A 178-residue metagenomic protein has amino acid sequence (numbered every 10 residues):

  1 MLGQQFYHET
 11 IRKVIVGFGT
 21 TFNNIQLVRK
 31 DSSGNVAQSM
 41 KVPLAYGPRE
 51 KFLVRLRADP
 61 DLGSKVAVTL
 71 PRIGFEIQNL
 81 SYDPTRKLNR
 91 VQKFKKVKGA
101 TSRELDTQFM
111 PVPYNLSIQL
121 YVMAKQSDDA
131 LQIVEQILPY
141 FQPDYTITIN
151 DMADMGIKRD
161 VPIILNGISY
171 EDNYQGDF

Functional and structural regions predicted by a protein language model:
M1-H8, Q119-D128: Short, charged/polar micro-motifs that form catalytic or ligand-binding hotspots
M1-Q92: Small/polar-rich, solvent-exposed N-terminal microdomains that initiate assembly or binding
K30-D31, D83-R86, S127-V134, T146-N150: Short, solvent-exposed secondary-structure capping/transition elements
P60-K65, S102-M110, D172-D177: Catalytic micro-motifs at enzyme active sites that drive phosphoryl/nucleotidyl and oxygen chemistry
P71-N79, M110-Q126, E135-I137, F178: Oligomerization/assembly interface segments of phage tail-like spikes and tubes
R90-A124: Short acidic, glycine/tyrosine-flanked loop/strand segments centered on an H-E-D-like triad
M110-N115, Q132, P139-F178: Acidic-leaning, charged glycine-interspersed low-complexity segments
